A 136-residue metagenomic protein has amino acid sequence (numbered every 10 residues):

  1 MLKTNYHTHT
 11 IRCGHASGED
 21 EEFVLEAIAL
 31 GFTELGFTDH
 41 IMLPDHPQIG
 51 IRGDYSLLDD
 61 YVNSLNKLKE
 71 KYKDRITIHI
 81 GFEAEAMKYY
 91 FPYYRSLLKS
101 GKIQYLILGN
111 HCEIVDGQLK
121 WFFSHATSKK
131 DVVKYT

Functional and structural regions predicted by a protein language model:
M1-K88, L98-S100: An N-terminally biased module of ancient metal coordination in phosphate/nucleic-acid-related enzymes
R12-G14, S100, L108-E113, G117-T136: Domain-core and long-helix interface of multi-subunit machines
L35-H40, I103-E113: Non-cysteine beta-strand/loop elements that form the S-adenosyl-L-methionine
I78-F91, A126-T136: Active-site glycine- and acidic-residue-rich loops that bind and position anionic ligands or nucleotide-like cofactors
Y94: Active-site phosphate-binding/coordination module
